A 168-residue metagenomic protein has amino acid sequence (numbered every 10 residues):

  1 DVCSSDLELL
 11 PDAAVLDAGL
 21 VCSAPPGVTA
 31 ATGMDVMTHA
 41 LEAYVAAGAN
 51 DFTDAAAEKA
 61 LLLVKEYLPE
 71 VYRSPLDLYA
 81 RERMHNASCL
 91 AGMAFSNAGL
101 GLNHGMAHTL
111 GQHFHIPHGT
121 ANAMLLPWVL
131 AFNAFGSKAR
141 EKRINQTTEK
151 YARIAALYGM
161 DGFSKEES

Functional and structural regions predicted by a protein language model:
V2-S4: Short, small-residue-biased leader/transition segments that mark boundaries at the very start of proteins
D6-S74, A80, A87, A91: Core active-site phosphate/anionic-ligand binding loop and the adjoining beta-turn-alpha structural block in enzyme
T38-Y44, A49, H85, T109 (+4 more regions): Glycine-rich flexible loops
K65-E66, N103-A107, E149-Y158: Short acidic (Asp/Glu) and glycine-rich catalytic loops that position anionic groups and cofactors
C89-N122: Glycine-rich phosphate/pyrophosphate-binding beta-alpha loops
H113-I116, T120-S168: Gly/Pro-rich interdomain helix-loop hinge
